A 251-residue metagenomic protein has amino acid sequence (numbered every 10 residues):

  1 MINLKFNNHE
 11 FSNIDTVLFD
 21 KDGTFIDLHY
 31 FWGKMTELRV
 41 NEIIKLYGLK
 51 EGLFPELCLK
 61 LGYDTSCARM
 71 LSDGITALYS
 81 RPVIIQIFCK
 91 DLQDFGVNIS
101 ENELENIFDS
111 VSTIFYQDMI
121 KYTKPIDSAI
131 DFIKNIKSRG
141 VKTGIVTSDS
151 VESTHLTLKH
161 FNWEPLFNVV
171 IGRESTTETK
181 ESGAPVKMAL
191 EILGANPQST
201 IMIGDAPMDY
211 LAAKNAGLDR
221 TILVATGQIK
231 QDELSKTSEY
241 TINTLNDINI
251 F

Functional and structural regions predicted by a protein language model:
M1-V17, Y30, K45-L46, I130-K137 (+1 more regions): Asp-based, Mg2+/Mn2+-dependent phosphohydrolase catalytic module
I2-T65: Active-site neighborhood of HAD-like aspartate-dependent phosphohydrolases
T24, T147, D205: Conserved G/P- and acidic residue-centered "switch" motifs that form tight phosphate/ATP-binding loops in soluble
W32-I43, G62, I84-F88, F108-Y116 (+1 more regions): Hydrophobic alpha-helical core bundles mediating ligand binding, dimerization, or RNAP-core interactions
E37, L78, P82, G183 (+1 more regions): Electropositive phosphate-/nucleotide-binding environments in soluble metabolic enzymes
L53-I114, D127-N135: A metal-dependent, Asp-based hydrolase signature
I120-I126, T147: Conserved beta-strand/loop elements of the cytosolic catalytic core of P-type E1-E2 ATPases, chiefly in the P-domain
